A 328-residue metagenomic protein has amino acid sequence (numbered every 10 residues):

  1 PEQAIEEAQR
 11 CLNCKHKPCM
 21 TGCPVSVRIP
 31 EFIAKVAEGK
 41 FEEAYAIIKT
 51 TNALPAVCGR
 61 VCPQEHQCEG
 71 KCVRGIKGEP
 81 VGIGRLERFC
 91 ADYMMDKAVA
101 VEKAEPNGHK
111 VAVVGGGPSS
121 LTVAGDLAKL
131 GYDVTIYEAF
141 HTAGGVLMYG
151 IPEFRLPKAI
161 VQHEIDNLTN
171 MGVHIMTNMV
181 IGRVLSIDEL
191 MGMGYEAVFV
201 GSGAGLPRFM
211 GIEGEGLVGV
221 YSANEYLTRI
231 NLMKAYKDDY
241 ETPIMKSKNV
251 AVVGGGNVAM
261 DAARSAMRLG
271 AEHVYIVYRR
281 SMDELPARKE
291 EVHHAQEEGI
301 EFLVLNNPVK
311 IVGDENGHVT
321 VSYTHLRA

Functional and structural regions predicted by a protein language model:
P1-K110, K158, V200-S222, L227 (+3 more regions): Ferredoxin-type iron-sulfur electron-transfer modules and their immediate structural context
Q9, H16, A112-Y137, M176-I187 (+3 more regions): Rossmann-like dinucleotide/flavin-binding elements
R88-A91, A98-Y149, F154-L156, Y195-G203: Compact, aliphatic and Gly/Pro-tolerant "microcore" segments centered on a short helix or tight beta-hairpin and their
I136, F140-M171, I175, A263-K310: Rossmann-like dinucleotide-binding cores of NAD(P)H-dependent redox enzymes
N167-F209, K310-H318: Feature captures the FAD/FMN-dependent oxidoreductase FAD-binding
T324-A328: Conserved small/polar residues in nucleotide/adenosyl-binding loops
